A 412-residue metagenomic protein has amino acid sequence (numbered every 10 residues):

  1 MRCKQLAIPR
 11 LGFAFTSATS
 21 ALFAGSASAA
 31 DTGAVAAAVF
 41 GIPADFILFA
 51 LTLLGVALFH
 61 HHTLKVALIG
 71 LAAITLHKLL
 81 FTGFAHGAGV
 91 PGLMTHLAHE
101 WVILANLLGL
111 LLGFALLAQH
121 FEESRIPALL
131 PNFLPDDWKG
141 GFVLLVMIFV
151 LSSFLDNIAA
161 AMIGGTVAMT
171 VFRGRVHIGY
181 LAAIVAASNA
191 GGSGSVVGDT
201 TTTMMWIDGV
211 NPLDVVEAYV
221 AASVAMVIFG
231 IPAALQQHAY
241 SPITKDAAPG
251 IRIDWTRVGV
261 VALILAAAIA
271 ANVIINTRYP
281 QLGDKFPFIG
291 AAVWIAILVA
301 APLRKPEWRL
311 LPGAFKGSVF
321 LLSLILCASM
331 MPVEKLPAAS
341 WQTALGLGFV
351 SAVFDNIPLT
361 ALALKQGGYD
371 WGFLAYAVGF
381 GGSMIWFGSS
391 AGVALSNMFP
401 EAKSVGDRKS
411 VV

Functional and structural regions predicted by a protein language model:
M1-A30: N-terminal secretory/membrane targeting signals
G33-G41, L58-H60, G89-L107, N211-A221 (+4 more regions): Interfacial loop-to-helix junctions that mark the boundaries of transmembrane helices in multi-pass membrane
F40-F46, I103-L107, F133-V146, F172-A182 (+3 more regions): Membrane-interfacial loop-to-helix junctions in multi-pass transporters
P43-L53, H60-G87, L104-L116, R257-A267 (+2 more regions): Hydrophobic mid-bilayer segments of alpha-helices in multi-pass membrane transport proteins, especially secondary
L117, E123-I126, G174-I178, A182 (+4 more regions): Juxtamembrane and boundary regions of transmembrane helices in multi-pass small-molecule transporters and channels
K139-S193, M204-D208, A361-Y376, S404 (+1 more regions): Hydrophobic transmembrane alpha-helices that form the pore/transport pathway of multi-pass ion and small-solute
M226-N276, P280-W294: Long, contiguous bundles of hydrophobic transmembrane helices that form the permeation core of multi-pass
I264-Y369: Transmembrane helical segments that form the transport core of multi-pass membrane transport proteins
